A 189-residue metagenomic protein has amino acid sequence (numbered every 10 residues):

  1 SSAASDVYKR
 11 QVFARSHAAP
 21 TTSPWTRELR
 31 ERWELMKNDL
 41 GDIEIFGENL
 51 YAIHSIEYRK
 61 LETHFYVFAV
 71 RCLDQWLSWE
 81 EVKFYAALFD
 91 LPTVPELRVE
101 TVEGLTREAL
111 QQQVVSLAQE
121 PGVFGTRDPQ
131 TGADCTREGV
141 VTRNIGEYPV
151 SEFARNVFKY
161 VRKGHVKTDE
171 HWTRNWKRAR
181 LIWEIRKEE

Functional and structural regions predicted by a protein language model:
S1, Y58-E62, C135, S151-A154: Short glycine/proline-enriched turns and hinge-like loops at secondary-structure junctions
S2-Y8: Short, small-residue-biased leader/transition segments that mark boundaries at the very start of proteins
K9-A52: Conserved loop->alpha-helix
A14-R15, F46-L50, F68, V99-E100 (+1 more regions): Short His-Asn-centered micro-motif
H17-A19, L50-A52, C72-L73, G146-E147 (+1 more regions): Short, glycine-/Ser/Thr-/acidic-enriched flexible segments
E44-Q75: Ordered, amphipathic secondary-structure segments that act as subunit-interaction surfaces in large macromolecular
H64-L105: Conserved, well-structured core segments that form or line functional sites
L91-E189: Charged, compositionally biased interaction regions
